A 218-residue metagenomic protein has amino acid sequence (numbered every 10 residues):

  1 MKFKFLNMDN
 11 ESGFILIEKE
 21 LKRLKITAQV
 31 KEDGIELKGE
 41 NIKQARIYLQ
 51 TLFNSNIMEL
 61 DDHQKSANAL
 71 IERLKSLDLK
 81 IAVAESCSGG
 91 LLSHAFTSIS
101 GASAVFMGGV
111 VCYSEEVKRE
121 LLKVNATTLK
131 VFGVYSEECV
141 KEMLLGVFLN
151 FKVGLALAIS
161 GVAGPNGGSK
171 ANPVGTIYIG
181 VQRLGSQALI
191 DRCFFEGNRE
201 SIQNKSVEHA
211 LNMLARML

Functional and structural regions predicted by a protein language model:
M1-L24, K38, I42-L218: Short alpha-helical segments enriched in small residues
T27: Short, surface-exposed charged micro-motifs
V30-G34: Short Gly/Ser/Thr- and Asp/Glu-enriched loop/turn motifs at secondary-structure junctions
